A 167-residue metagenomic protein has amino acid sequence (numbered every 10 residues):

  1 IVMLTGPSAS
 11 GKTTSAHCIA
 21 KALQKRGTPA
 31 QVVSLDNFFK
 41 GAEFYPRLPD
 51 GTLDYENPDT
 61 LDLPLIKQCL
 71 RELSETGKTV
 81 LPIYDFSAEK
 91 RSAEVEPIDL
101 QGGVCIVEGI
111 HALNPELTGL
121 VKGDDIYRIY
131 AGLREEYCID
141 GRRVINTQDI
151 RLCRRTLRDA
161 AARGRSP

Functional and structural regions predicted by a protein language model:
V2-L4: Hydrophobic anchor at the beta1->P-loop junction of P-loop NTPases
A9: Walker A (P-loop) phosphate-binding loop of P-loop NTPases
K12: Conserved lysine of the Walker
K21-Q31: Post-Walker A helix-loop "phosphate-sensing" segment adjacent to the P-loop in P-loop NTPases
Q31-V33, K40-E89, V104: Conserved nucleotide-sensing/catalytic segment adjacent to the nucleotide-binding pocket in NTP-handling enzymes
K67-D125, G132: Glycine-rich phosphate-binding loop used to anchor ATP phosphates in small-molecule kinases, encompassing both
T118-P167: Conserved NTP phosphate-binding and transfer environment spanning the P-loop NTPase/kinase superfamily
